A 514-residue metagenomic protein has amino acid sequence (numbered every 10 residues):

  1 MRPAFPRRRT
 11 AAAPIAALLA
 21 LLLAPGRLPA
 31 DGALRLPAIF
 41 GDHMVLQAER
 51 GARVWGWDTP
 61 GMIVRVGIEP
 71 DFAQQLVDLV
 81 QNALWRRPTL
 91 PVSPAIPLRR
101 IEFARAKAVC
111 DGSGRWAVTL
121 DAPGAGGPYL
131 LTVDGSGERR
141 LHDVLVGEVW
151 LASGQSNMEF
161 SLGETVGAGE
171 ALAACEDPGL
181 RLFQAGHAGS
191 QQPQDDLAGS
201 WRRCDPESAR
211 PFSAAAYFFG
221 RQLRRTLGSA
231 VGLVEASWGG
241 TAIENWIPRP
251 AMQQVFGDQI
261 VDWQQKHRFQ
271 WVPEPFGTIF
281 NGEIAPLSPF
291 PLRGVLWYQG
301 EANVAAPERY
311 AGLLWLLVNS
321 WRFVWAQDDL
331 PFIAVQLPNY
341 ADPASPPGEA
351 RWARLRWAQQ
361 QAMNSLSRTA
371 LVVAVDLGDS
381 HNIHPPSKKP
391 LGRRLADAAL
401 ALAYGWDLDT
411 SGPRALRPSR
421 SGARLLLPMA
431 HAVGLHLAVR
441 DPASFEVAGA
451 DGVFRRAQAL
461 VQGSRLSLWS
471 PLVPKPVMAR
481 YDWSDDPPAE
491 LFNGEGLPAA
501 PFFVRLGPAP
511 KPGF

Functional and structural regions predicted by a protein language model:
M1-R2, A20, L28, V92-S93: Helix-centric, low-specificity signal for extended rod-like, repetitive segments
R2-I15: Bacterial N-terminal signal peptides that target proteins for export
P14-A24: Bacterial N-terminal signal peptides
L23-A33: Bacterial Sec-dependent signal peptides at the C-terminal "C-region" and cleavage site
D31-F514: Cell-envelope and extracellular/periplasmic
